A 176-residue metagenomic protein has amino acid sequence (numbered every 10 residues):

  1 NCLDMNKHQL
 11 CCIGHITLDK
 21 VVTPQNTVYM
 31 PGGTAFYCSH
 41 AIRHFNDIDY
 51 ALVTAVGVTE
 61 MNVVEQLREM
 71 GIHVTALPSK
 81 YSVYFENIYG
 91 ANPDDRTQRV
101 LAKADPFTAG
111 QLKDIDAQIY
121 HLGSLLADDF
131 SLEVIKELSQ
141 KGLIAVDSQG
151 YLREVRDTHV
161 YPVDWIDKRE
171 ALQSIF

Functional and structural regions predicted by a protein language model:
N1-D4: Short, Lys/Arg-enriched N-terminal segments with co-localized hydrophobic residues within the first ~10-30 amino acids
N6-L10, L18-Y29, H44-D129, E133-L143: Conserved N-terminal subdomain of the carbohydrate kinase-like
H15: Active-site glycine-centered loops adjacent to acidic/histidine catalytic or metal-binding residues that shape
M30-T34, A104, V163-D164: Short secondary-structure boundary/capping elements
G33-H44: Histidine-anchored nucleotide/phosphate-binding helix
T34-A35, S79-Y81, S148-Y151: Short, acidic/turn-prone active-site loops that include or flank metal/cofactor- and phosphate-binding residues
I119, G123-F176: Conserved beta-alpha-beta core of the PfkB/ribokinase-like small-molecule kinase fold
